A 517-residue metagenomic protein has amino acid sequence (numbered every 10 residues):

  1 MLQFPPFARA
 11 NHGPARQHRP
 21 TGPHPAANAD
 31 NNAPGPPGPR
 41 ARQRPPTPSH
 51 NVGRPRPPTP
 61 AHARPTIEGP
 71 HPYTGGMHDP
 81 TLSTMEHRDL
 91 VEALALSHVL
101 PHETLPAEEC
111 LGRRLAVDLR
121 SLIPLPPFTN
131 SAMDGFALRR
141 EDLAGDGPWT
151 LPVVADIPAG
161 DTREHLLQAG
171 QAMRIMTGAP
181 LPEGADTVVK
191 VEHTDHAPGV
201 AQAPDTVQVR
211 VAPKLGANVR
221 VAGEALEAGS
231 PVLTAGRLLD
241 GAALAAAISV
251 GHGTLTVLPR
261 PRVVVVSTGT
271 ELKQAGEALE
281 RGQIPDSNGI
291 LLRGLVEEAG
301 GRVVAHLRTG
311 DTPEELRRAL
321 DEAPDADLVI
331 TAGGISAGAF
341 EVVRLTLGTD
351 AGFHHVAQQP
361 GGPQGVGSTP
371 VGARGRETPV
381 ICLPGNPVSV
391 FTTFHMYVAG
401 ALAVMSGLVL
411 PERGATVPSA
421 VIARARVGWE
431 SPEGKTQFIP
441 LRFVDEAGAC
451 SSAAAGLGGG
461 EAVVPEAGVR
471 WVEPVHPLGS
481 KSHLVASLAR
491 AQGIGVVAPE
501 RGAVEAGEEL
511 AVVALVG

Functional and structural regions predicted by a protein language model:
F4-F7, Y73: Aromatic (phenylalanine/tyrosine) cluster motif
A8-T66: Compositionally biased, low-complexity flexible segments
E68-M85, G253-L383, P387-T393, P411: Helix-rich terminal scaffold detector
Y73, H78-D79, L119, F136-G310 (+3 more regions): Short, glycine/charged-enriched hinge/interface segments at domain edges or termini
D79-P148: Intrinsically disordered, low-complexity, positively charged segments
M85-R88, E103, A107-E108, A116-V117 (+3 more regions): Flexible glycine/proline-rich
L115, P127-F128, V153, R163 (+7 more regions): Short, conserved secondary-structure segments in the cores of folded domains
T129-S131, L143-D146, E164-Q168, L181-E183 (+15 more regions): Solvent-exposed alpha-helices and their adjacent loops that cap or buttress functional pockets in soluble metabolic
